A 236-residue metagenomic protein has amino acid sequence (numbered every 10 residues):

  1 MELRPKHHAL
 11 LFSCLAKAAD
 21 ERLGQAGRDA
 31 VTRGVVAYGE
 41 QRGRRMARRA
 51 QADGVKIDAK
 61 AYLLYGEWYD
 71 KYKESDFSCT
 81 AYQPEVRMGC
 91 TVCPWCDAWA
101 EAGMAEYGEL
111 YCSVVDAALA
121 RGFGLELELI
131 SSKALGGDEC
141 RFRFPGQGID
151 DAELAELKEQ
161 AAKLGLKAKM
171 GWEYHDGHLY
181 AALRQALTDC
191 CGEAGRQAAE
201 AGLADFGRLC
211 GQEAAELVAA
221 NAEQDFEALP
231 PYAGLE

Functional and structural regions predicted by a protein language model:
M1-P84, P94-Y111, E126-E139, Q147-E236: N-terminal accessory segment detector
M88-G89: Hydrophobic, helix-rich cores of sensory/ligand-binding and other regulatory modules that couple small-molecule
A120-R121: Soluble sensory domains of the PAS superfamily and closely related sensory modules
